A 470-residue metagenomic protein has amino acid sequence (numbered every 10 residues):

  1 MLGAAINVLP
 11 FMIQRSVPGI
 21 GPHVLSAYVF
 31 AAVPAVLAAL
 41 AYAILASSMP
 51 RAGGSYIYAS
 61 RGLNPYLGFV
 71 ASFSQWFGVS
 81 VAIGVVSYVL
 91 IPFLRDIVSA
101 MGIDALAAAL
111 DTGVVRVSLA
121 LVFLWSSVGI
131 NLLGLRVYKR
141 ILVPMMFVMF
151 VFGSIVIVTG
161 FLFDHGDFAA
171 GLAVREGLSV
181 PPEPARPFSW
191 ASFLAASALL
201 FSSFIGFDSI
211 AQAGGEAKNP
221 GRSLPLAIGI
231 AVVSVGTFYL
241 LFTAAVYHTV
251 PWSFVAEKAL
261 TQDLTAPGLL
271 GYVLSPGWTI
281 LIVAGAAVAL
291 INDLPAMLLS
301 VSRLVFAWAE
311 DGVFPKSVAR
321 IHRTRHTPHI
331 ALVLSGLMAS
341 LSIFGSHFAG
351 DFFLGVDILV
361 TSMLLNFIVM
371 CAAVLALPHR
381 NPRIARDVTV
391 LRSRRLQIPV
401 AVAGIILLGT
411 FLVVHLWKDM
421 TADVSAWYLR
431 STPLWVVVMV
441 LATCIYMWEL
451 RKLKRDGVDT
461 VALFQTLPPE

Functional and structural regions predicted by a protein language model:
P10-L110, V115, A231-S234, L241 (+1 more regions): Extracellular loop-to-transmembrane helix junctions
Q14-L25, G102-G113, L135-M146, L281 (+3 more regions): Transmembrane helix-loop boundary segments of multi-pass membrane transporters
V24-L25, G102-V115, P144-T279: Helix-loop-helix junctions that connect adjacent transmembrane segments in multi-pass membrane transporters
I57-Y58, N64, D96-M101, E176-E183 (+2 more regions): TM-loop-TM module centered on a large, flexible mid-protein loop between adjacent transmembrane helices in multi-pass
S60, S87-V115, F152, A213-G221 (+3 more regions): Helix-loop-helix connectors at the membrane interface of multi-pass transporters/channels
S74-P92, L199, F204-A217, Y239 (+3 more regions): Membrane-helix boundary/coupling elements in multi-pass transport proteins
R116-R175, I228-V233, V356-V369, L396-A403 (+2 more regions): Membrane-interface loop-to-helix entry segments
V318-H326, F367-M420, W427-T432: C-terminal membrane-solvent junction of multi-pass transporters and transport-like membrane proteins
